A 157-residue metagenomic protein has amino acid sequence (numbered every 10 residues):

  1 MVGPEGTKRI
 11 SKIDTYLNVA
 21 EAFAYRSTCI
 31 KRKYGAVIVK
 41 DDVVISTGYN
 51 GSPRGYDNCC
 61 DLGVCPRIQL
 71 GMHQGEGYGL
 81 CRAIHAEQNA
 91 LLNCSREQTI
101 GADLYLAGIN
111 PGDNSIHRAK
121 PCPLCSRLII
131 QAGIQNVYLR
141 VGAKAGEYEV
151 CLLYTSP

Functional and structural regions predicted by a protein language model:
V2-I10: Secretory/periplasmic and organellar redox-cofactor proteins
S11-R32: Short, basic/aromatic recognition patches
Y34-K40, S46-T47: Short beta-strand scaffold segments in enzyme catalytic cores
G51-G71: A short, polar/charged loop-to-alpha-helix boundary motif
L70-L92: Acidic helix/loop or adjacent segment enriched in Glu/Asp that either coordinates divalent metal
E87-A119: Mobile, glycine- and charge-enriched loop segments and immediately flanking short secondary-structure elements within
G112-D113, R118, R127-Q131, Q135-V150: C-terminal binding/interaction regions
Y154-P157: Conserved small/polar residues in nucleotide/adenosyl-binding loops
